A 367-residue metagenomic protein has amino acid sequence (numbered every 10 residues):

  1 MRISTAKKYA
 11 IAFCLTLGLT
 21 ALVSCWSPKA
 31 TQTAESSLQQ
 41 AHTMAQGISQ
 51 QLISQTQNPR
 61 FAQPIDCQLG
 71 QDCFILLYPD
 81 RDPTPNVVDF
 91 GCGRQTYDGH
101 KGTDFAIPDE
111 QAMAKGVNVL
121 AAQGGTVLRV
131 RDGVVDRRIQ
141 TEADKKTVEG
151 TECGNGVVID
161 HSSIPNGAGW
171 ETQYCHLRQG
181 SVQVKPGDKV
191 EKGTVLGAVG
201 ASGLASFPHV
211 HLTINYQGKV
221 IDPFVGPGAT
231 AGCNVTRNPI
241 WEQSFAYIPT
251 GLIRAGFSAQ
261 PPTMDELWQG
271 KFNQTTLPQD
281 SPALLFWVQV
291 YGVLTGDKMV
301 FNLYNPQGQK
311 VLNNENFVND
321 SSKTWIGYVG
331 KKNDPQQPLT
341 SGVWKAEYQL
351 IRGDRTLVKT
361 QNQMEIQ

Functional and structural regions predicted by a protein language model:
S37-P83, K146-T147, P165, K185-D188 (+3 more regions): Acidic, glycine-rich catalytic/binding loops that coordinate metals and/or anionic ligands
D80-A121, V130-E149, P262-T275, Q279-S281: Short glycine/threonine/proline-enriched tight-turn/helix- or strand-capping micro-motif at secondary-structure
A114-G116, A122, T126-R178, M299: Zn2+-dependent peptidoglycan hydrolase active-site motif and core
N118-V130, Q183-A198: Short, well-structured beta-strand-loop connectors
V311-S322: Solvent-exposed serine/threonine-rich low-complexity stretches and specific carbohydrate-binding patches
D320-D334: Aromatic sugar-binding surface patches on proteins that engage polysaccharides or sugar-phosphate polymers
T340-I351: A short tyrosine-centered beta-strand micro-motif
R355-Q367: Short beta-strand elements
